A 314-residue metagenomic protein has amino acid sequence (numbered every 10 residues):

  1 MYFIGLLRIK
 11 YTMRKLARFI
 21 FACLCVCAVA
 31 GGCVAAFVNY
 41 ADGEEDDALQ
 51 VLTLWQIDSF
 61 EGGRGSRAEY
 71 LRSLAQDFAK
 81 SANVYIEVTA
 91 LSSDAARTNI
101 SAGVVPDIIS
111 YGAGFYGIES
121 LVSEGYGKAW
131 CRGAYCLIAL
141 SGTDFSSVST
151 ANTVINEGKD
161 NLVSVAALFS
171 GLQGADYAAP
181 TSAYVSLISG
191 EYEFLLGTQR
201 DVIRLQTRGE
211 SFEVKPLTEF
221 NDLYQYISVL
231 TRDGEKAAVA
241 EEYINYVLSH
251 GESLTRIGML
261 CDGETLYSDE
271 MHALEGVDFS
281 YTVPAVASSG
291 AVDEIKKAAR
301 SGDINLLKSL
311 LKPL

Functional and structural regions predicted by a protein language model:
F3, L7-R8, R14-F115, L314: Conserved N-terminal structural module of periplasmic/extracytoplasmic solute-binding proteins
Y70, A151, E235-V247: Short amphipathic alpha-helical coupling segments at ligand-binding clamshell hinges and other catalytic/signaling
Q76-N83, S101, G114, L140-G142 (+6 more regions): Sec-exported extracytoplasmic/periplasmic mature domains
G125-R132, G209-N221, T231-R232: Short beta-strand->loop
A129-D160: A conserved helix-loop-strand patch within extracytoplasmic ligand-binding domains of the periplasmic binding
C136-T143, E219-A238, T255-I257: A bilobed periplasmic-binding-protein/Venus flytrap-type ligand-binding module shared by bacterial periplasmic
V165-E219: Ligand-binding pocket segment of bilobal, Venus flytrap-like solute-binding proteins
L254-L314: C-terminal capping/gating helix-and-loop segments adjacent to ligand/active sites or protein-protein/ligand interfaces
